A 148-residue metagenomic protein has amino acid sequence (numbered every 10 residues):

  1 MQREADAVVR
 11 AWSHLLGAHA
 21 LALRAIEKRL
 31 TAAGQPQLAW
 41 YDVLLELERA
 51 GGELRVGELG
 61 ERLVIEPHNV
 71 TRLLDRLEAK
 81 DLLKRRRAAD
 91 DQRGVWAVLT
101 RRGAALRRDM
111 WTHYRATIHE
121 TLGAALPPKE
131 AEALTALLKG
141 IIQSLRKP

Functional and structural regions predicted by a protein language model:
M1-A33, E132: N-terminal leader segment of winged-helix/HTH proteins
M1-D6, P128-P148: C-terminal regulatory/oligomerization modules of transcriptional regulators
A7, A11, A39-W40, R102 (+1 more regions): N-terminal positioning helix adjacent to the helix-turn-helix/winged-helix DNA-binding module
L16, L45-G51, W111, K139: Short, locally clustered residues in the helix-turn-helix/winged-helix DNA-binding domain
A22, I26, L63, L106-A125 (+1 more regions): Alpha-helical linker/hinge and terminal dimerization helices associated with HTH transcriptional regulators
R24-E66: N-terminal helix-turn-helix DNA-binding core of bacterial DNA-binding proteins
D75-A133: Charged, amphipathic alpha-helical coiled-coil/dimerization segments
